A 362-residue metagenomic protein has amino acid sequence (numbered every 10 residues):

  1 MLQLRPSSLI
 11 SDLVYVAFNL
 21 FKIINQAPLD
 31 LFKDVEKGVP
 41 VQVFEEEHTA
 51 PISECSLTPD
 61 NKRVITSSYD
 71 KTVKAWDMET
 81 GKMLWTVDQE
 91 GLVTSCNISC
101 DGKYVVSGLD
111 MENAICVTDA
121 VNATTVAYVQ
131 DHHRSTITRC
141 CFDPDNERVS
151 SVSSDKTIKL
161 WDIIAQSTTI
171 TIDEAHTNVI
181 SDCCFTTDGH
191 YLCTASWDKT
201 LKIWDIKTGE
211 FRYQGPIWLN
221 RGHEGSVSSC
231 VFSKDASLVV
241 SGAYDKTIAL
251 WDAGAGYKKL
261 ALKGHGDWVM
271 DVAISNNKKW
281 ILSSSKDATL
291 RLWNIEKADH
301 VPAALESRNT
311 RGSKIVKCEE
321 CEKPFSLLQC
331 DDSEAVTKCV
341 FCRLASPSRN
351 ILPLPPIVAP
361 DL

Functional and structural regions predicted by a protein language model:
I10, E45-I52, V87-V93, Q130-I137 (+4 more regions): WD40/WD-repeat beta-propeller blade N-cap
F18, S56-N61, N97-G102, C141-E147 (+3 more regions): Loop/turn segments within WD40 beta-propeller blades
I24-A27, S67-D70, G108-M111, V152-D155 (+3 more regions): Conserved strand-to-loop turn within each blade of WD40 beta-propeller repeats
D30-D34, V73-W76, I115-D119, I158-W161 (+3 more regions): WD40-repeat beta-propellers
V35-K37, M78-G81, A120-N122, I163-Q166 (+3 more regions): Short loop/turn segments that connect beta-strands within beta-propeller blades
P51, D60, M83, L92-V93 (+13 more regions): WD40/WD-repeat beta-propeller blade-loop signature
A288-T289, I295-L362: Terminal intrinsically disordered, low-complexity extensions flanking WD-repeat/beta-propeller proteins
